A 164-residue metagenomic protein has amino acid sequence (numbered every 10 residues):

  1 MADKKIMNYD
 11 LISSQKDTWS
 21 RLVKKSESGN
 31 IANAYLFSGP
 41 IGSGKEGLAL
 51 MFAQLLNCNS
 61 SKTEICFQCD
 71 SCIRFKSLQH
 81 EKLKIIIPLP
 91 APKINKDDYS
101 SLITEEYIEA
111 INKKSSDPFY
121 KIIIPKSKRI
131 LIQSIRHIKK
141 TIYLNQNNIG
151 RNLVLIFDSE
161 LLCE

Functional and structural regions predicted by a protein language model:
A2-C163: Clamp-loader machinery-focused feature within the broader ASCE/P-loop NTPase space
